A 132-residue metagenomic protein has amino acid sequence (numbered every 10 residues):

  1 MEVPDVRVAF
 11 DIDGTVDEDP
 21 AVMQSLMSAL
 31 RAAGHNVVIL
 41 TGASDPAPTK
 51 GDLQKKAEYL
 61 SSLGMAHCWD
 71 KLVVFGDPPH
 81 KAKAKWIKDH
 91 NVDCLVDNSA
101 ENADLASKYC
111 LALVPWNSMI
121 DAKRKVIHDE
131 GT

Functional and structural regions predicted by a protein language model:
M1-P78: Alpha-helical substrate-recognition element adjacent to the catalytic core
T49-T132: C-terminal cap/substrate-recognition subdomain and adjoining C-terminal extension of metal-dependent phosphatase-like
